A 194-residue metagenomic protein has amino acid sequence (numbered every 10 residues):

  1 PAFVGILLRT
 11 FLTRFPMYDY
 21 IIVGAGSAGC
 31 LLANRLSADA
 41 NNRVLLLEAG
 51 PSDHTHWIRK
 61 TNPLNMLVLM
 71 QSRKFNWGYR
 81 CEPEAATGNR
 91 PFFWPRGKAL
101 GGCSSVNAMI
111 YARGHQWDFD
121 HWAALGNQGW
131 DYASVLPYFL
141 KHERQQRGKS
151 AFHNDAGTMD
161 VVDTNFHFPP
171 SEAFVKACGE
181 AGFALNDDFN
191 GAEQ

Functional and structural regions predicted by a protein language model:
F3, L7-Q194: N-terminal redox-cofactor-binding region of secreted/periplasmic oxidoreductases
